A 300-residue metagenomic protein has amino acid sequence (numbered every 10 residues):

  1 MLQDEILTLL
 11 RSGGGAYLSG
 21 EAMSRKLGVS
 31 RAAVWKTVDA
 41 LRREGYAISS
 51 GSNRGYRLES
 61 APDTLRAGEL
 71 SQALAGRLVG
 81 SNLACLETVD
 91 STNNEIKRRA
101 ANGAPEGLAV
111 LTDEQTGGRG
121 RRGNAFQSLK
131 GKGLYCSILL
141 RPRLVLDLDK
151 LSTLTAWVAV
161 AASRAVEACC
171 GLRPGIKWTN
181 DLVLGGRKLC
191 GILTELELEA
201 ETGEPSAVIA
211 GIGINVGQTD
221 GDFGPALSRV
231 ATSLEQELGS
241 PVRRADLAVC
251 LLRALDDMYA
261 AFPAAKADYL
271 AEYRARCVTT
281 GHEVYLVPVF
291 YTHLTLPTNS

Functional and structural regions predicted by a protein language model:
M1-S30, R43-E44, R143-P174, L184-F290: Long, positively charged amphipathic alpha-helical accessory segments at protein N-termini or as interdomain linkers
L2-A168, C190, V242: N-terminal lobe of the biotin/lipoate ligase/transferase fold
V34, T92, C136, D181 (+3 more regions): Residue-level signal for inorganic ion chemistry
Y56, L182-V183: Hydrophobic residues embedded in beta-strands of well-ordered beta-sheets
V89, V216, L296: Hydrophobic pocket-lining residues within nucleotide cofactor-binding pockets
D113-Q115, L182, I214: Active-site metal-binding loops of divalent metal-dependent hydrolases
Y291-T298: Conserved small/polar residues in nucleotide/adenosyl-binding loops
